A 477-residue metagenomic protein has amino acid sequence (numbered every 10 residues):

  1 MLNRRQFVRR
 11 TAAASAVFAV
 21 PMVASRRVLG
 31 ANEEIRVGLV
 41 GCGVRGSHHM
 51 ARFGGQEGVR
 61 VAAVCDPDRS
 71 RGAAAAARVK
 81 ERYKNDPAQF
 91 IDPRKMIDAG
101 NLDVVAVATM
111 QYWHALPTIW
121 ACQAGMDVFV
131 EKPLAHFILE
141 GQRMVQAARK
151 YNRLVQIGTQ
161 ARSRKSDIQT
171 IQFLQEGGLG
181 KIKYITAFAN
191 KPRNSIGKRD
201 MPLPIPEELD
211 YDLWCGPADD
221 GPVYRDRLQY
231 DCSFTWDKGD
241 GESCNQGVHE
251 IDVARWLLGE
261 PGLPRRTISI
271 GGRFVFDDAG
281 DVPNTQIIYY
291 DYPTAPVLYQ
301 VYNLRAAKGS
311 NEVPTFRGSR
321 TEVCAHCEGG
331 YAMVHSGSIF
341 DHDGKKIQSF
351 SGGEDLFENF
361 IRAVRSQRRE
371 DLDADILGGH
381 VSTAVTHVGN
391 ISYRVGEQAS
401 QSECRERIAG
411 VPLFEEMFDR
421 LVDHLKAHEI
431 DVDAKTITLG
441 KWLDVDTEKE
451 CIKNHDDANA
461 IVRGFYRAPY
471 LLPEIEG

Functional and structural regions predicted by a protein language model:
M1-D127, L139-L154: N-terminal glycine-/serine-/threonine-rich beta1-alpha1-beta2 phosphate-ribose binding loop of Rossmann-like
V8, M50, A76, R94-I97 (+10 more regions): Non-transmembrane alpha-helical segments in soluble domains of secreted/periplasmic/extracellular proteins
G46, Q89, H114, S163-S166 (+3 more regions): Conserved donor sugar-nucleotide recognition element shared by glycan-biosynthetic enzymes
V64, V79, I138-G141, A147-R149 (+4 more regions): Active-site-proximal cap/loop segments of hydrolase catalytic domains
I91, V130, I268-G271: Short loop/edge segments at beta-strand edges and connector loops that shape dinucleotide/nucleotide cofactor-binding
V107, P133, T159, S243: Glycine- and other small-residue-rich loops at beta-strand/loop junctions that grip anionic moieties
D127-F129, A135-C215: A contiguous active-site-proximal alpha/beta segment in oxidoreductase catalytic domains
Q169, K181, T186-A187, S195-G477: Contiguous beta-strand/loop segments that form the cofactor/metal-binding neighborhood of enzyme cores
